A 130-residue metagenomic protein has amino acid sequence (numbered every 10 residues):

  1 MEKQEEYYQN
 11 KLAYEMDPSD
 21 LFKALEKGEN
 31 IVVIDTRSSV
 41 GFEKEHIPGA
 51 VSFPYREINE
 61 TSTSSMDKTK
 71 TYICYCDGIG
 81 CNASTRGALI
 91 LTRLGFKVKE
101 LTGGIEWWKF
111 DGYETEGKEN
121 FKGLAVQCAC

Functional and structural regions predicted by a protein language model:
M1-V33, S39-K44, G117-C130: Flexible, polar/low-complexity N-terminal or interdomain linker segments that lie immediately upstream of folded
A24-L25, N59-T69: Short amphipathic alpha-helix with an adjacent loop that forms part of the alpha/beta core around
G28-V33, P48-G49, T71, K97: Short active-site oxyanion
S38, E57: Short, glycine/acidic-enriched loop or turn micro-motifs at the edges of active sites
V51, K68-T69, T115-E119: Short, hinge-like loop/turn segments at secondary-structure boundaries
T61, F110-D111, Q127-C128: Short Asp/Glu-rich motifs
S64-K109: Catalytic cysteine-centered active loop of the rhodanese-like fold, especially the PTP/DSP P-loop
